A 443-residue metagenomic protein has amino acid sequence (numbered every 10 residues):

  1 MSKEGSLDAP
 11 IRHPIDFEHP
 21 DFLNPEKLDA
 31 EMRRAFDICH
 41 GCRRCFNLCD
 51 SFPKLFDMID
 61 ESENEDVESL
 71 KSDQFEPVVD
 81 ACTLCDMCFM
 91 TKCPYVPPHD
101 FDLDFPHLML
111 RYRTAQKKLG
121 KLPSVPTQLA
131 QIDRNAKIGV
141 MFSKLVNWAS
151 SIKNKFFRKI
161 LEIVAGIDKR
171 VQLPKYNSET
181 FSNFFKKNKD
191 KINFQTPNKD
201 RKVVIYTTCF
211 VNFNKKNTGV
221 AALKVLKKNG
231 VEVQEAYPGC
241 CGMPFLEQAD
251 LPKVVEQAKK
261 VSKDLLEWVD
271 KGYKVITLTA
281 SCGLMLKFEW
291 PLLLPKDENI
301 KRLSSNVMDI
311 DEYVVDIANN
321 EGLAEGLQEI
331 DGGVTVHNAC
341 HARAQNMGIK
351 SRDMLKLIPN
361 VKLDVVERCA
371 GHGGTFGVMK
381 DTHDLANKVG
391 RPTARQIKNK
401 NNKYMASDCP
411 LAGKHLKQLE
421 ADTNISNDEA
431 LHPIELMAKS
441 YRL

Functional and structural regions predicted by a protein language model:
E4-D21, N47-T83, Y95-V125, I425-L436: Non-heme iron-sulfur electron-transfer modules
H13-D16, P25, M58-I59, S69 (+3 more regions): A short alpha-helix capping/helix-coil boundary motif
L23-F36, V67-C82, K227-N229, L355-L357: Short, intrinsically disordered, charge-biased short linear motifs at domain edges
K27, L70-D73, D100, E298 (+1 more regions): A structural signal for alpha-helical segments
R33-F52, Q74-D100, Y112, A136-G139 (+3 more regions): Cysteine-centered iron-sulfur cluster-binding motifs in ferredoxin-type domains/subunits of redox enzymes
L48, M58, T91-K92, E235 (+2 more regions): A generic structural-conservation signal
L103-L443: Iron-sulfur cluster-binding electron-transfer modules in prokaryotic oxidoreductases
